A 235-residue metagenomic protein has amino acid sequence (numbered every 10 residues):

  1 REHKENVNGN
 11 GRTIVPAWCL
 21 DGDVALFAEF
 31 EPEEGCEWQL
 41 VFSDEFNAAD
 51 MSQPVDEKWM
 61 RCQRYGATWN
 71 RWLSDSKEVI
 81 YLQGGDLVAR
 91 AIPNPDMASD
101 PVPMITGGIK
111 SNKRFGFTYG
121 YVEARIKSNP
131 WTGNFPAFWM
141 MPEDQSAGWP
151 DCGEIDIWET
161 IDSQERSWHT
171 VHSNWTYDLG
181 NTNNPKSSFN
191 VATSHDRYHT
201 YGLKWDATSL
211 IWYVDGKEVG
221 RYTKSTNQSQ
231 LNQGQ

Functional and structural regions predicted by a protein language model:
R1-V15: Surface-exposed interfaces of beta-sheet-rich extracellular modules
E5-N6, A17-W18, K77-L82: Short, exposed beta-strand/loop patches in secreted or surface proteins that constitute
G9, L20-G22, H195, Q233: Surface-exposed loops/turns
T13-I14, L20, T106-S111: Extended, compositionally biased low-complexity polar/Lys-Gly-rich tracts and adjacent boundary/linker regions are
A17-C19, V191-A192: Short, flexible loop/turn segments at beta-strand junctions in immunoglobulin-like and fibronectin type III
D23-F30: Append "Rare intracellular matches occur via the same short Y/T/C beta-strand/loop motifs
E33-Q235: GH16 jelly-roll
